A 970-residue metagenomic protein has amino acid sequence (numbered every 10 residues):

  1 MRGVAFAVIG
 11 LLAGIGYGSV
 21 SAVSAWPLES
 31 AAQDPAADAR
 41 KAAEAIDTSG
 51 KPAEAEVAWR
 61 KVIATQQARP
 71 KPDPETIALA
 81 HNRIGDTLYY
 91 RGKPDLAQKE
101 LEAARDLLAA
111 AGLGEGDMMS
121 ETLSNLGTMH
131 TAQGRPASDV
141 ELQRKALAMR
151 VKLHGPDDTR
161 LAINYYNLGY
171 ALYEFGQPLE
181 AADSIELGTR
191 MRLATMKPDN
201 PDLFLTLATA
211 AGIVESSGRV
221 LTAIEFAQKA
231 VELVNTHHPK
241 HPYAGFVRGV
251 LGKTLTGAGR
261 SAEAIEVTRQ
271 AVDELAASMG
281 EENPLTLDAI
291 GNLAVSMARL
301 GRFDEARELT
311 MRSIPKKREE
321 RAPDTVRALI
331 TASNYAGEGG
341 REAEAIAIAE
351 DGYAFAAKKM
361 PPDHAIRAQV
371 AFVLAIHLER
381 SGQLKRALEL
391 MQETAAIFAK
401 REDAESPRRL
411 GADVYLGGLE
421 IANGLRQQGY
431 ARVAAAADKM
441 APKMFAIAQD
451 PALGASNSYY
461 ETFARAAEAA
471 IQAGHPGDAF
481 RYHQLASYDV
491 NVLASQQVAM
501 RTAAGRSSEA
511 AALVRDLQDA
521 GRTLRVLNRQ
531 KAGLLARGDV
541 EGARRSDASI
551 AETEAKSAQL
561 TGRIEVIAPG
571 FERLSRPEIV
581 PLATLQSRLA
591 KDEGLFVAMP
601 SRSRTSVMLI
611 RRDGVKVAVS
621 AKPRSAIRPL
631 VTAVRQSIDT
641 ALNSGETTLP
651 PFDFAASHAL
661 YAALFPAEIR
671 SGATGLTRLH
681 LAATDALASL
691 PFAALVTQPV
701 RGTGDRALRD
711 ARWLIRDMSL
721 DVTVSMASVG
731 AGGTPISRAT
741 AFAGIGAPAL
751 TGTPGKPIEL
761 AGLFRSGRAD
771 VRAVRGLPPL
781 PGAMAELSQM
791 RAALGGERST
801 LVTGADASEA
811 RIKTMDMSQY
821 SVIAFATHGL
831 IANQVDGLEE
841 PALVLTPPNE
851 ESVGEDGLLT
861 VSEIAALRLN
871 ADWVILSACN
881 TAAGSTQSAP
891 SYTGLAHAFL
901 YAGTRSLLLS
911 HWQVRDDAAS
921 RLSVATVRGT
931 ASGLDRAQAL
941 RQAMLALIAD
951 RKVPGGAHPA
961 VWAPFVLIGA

Functional and structural regions predicted by a protein language model:
A22-A64, A68, E75-R83: N-terminal leader/linker segments that initiate helical-solenoid repeat arrays
P35, P70, I77, G112 (+17 more regions): Residues that mark the junctions of alpha-helical repeat units in TPR/alpha-solenoid scaffolds
R40-T48, T76-Y90, D117-A132, T159-E174 (+8 more regions): Conserved alpha-helical positions within TPR/SEL1-like repeat arrays
I63-Q67, R105-A110, L147-K152, T189-A194 (+7 more regions): Amphipathic alpha-helical segments of tetratricopeptide repeats
N292, D304, M311, A322-P323 (+7 more regions): Alpha-helical solenoid repeat scaffolds used for protein-protein interaction
A568-A970: Catalytic cores of enzymes
